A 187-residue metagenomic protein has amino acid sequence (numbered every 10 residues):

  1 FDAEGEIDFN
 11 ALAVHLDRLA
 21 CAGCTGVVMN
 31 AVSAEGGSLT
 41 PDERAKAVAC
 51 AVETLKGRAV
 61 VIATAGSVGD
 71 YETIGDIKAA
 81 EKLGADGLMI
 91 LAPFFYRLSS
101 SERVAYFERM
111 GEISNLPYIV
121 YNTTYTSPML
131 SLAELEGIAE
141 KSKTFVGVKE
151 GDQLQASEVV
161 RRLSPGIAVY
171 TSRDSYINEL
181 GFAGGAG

Functional and structural regions predicted by a protein language model:
F1-S127, L135-K141, F145: Active-site beta->alpha loop and helix N-cap motifs at the rims of alpha/beta catalytic domains
R109-S114, T124-G187: Catalytic alpha/beta core domains of metabolic enzymes, predominantly
